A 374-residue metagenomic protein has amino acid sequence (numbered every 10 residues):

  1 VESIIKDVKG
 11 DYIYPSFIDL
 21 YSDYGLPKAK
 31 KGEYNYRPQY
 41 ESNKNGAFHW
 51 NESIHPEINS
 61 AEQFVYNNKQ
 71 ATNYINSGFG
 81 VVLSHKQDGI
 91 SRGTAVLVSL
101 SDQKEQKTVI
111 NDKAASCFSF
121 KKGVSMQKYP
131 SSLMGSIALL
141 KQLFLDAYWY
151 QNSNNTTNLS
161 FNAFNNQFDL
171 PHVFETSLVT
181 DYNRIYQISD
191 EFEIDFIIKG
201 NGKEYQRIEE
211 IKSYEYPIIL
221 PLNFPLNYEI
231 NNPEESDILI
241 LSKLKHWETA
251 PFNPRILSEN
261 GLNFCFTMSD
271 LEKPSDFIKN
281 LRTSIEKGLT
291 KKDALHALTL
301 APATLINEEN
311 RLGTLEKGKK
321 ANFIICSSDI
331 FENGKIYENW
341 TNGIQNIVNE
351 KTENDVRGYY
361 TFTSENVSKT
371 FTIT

Functional and structural regions predicted by a protein language model:
V1-S16, K31: Histidine-rich, glycine-flanked metal-binding segment
D7-K9, N35-K69: Aromatic/His-enriched, Gly/Pro-containing loop or helix-boundary segments that lie immediately adjacent to catalytic
R37-H49, E57, P171, P221-S328: His/Asp/Glu-enriched, well-ordered alpha-helical/loop segment that forms or immediately abuts the divalent-metal
N67-Y205, I330, K335, T341: Polyanionic/metal-chelating signatures
S189-D195, K212-I219, G261-N263: Glycine-enriched alpha-helix->loop->beta-strand junction motifs that scaffold or abut catalytic
K320-E353: C-terminal cap of metal-dependent C-N hydrolases
T352-T372: Tryptophan-anchored aromatic micro-motifs
